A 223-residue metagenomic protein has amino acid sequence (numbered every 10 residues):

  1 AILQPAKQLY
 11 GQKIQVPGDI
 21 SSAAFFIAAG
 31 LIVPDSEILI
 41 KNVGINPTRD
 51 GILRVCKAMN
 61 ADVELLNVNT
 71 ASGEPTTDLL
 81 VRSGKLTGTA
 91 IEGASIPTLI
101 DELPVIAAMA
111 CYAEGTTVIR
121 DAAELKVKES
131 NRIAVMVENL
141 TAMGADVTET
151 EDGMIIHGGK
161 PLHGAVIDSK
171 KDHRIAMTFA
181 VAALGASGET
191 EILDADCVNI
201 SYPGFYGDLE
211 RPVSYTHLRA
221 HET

Functional and structural regions predicted by a protein language model:
A1-Q4, G153-H157: Minor-groove-contacting beta-hairpin "wing" of winged helix-turn-helix DNA-binding domains
A1-S36: Internal metal/ion-chelating core segments
P5, N42, S83, G158 (+1 more regions): Residues on the solvent-exposed faces and adjacent turns of beta-rich solenoids used to engage binding targets
K13-I20, A94-T98, D168-K171: A short, aromatic-enriched beta-strand patch in the conserved N-lobe beta-sheet of the protein kinase catalytic domain
I27, V33, E37-T141, D146: A glycine- and small/hydrophobic-rich beta-loop-beta segment that serves as a flexible "lid/hinge" or phosphate-binding
I32-I38, V118, L162-H163, A186-T190: Short, surface-exposed connector motifs at secondary-structure boundaries
T98, S130, A134-E138, D146 (+2 more regions): Internal helix-turn-beta structural module
T216-T223: Conserved small/polar residues in nucleotide/adenosyl-binding loops
